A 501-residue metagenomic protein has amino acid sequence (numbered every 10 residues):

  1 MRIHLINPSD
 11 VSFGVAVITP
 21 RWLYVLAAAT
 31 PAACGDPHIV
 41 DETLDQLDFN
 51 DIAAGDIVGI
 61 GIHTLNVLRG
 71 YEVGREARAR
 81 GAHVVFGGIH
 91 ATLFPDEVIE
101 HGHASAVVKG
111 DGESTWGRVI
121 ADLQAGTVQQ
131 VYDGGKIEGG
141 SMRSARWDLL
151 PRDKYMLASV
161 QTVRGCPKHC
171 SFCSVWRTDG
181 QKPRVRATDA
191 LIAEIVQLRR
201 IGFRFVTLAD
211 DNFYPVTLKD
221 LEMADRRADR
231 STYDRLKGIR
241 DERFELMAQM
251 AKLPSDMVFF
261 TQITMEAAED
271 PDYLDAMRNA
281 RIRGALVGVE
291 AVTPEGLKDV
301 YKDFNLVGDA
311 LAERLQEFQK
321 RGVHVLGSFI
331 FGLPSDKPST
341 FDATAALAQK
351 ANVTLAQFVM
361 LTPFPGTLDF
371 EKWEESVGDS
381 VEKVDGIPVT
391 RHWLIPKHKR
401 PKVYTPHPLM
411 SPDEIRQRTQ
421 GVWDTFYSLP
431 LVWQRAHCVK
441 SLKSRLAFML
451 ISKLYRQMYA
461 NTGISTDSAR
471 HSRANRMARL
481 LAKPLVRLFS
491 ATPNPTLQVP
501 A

Functional and structural regions predicted by a protein language model:
M1-F203: Acidic, low-complexity intrinsically disordered segments
R2-P8, D36-I39, D51, L368-E374 (+1 more regions): Radical SAM enzyme core and accessory elements
L5, I60, L208-D210, V287 (+1 more regions): Conserved beta-strand positions
S9-V11, T64, N212, M265 (+1 more regions): Residue-level signal for short, function-critical loop segments
V17-I18, I120, M142, L218-L221 (+2 more regions): Short aromatic-enriched loop/helix-cap "lid" or pocket-rim segments at secondary-structure transitions that line
P95-E97, K168, Y214-A228, E295-Y301 (+3 more regions): Flexible glycine/acidic-rich beta-alpha junction loops that bind and position SAM and/or redox cofactors in anaerobic
E97-R118, A276-G284, A343-F358: Structural recognition of alpha->loop->beta junctions
R143-L326, L333, P338, D342 (+1 more regions): Radical SAM [4Fe-4S] cluster-binding motif and immediate context
